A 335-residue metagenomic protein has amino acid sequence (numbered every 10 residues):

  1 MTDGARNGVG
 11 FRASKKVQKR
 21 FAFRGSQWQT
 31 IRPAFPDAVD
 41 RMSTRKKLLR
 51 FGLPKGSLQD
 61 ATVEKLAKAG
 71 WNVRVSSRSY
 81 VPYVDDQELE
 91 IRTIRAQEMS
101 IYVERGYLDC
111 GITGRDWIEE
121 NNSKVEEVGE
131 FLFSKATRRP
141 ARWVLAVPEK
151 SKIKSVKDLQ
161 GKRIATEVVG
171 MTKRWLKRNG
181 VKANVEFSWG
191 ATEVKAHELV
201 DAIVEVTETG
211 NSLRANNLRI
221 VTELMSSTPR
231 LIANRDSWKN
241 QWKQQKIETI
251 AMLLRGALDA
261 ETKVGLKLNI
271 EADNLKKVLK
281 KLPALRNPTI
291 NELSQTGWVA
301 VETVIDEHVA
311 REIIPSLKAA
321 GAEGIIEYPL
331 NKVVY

Functional and structural regions predicted by a protein language model:
N7, K15-R20: Polybasic, lysine-rich low-complexity intrinsically disordered segments
R12, R24-Q27, R32: Intrinsically disordered, low-complexity proline-rich regions
Q29-P33, D37-R41: Short, positively charged and aromatic/hydrophobic N-terminal segments
S43-L89, T93, T113-R142, K150-Y335: Small-molecule-sensing regulatory modules
E88-D109: Short, structured active-site "lid" loops
I101, R142-V144: Signature of uroporphyrinogen-III synthase
